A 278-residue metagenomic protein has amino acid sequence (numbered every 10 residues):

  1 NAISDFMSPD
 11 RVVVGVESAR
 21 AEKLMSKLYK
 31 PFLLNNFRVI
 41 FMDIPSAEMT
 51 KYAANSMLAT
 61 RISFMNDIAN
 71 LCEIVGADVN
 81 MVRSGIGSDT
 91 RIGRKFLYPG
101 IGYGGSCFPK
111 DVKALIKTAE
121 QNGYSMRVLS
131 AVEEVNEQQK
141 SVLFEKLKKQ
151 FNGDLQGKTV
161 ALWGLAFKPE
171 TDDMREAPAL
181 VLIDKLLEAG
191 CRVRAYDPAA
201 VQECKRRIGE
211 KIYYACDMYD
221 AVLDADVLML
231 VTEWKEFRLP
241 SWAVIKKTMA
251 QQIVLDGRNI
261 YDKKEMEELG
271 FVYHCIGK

Functional and structural regions predicted by a protein language model:
N1-K278: Structural/interface elements that position substrates and couple domains in central-metabolism enzymes
